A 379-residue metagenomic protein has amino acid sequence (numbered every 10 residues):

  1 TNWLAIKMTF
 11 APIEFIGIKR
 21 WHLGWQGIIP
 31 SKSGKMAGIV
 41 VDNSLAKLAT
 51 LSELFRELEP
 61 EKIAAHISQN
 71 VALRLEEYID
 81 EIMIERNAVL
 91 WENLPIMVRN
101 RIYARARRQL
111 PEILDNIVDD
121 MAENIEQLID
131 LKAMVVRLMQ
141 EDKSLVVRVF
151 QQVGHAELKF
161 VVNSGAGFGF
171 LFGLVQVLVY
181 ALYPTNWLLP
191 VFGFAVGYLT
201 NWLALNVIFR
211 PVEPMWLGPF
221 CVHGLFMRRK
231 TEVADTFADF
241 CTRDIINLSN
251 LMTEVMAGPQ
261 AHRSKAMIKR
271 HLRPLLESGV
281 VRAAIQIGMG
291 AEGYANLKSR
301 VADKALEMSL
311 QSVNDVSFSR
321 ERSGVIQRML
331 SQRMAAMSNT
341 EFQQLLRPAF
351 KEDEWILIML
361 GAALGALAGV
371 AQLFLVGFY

Functional and structural regions predicted by a protein language model:
T1-V153, L188, V196-L345: Large intracellular
A5, A204, I208-F209, L367-Y379: Membrane-helix cytosolic exit motif
Q69-E77, N163-F168, A266-R273, M359-L364 (+1 more regions): Short, charged low-complexity intrinsically disordered segments located at boundaries of structured domains
Q140, S144-P190, A336, T340-V376: Transmembrane alpha-helical segments and their cytosolic interface motifs in multi-pass membrane proteins
G193: Conserved structured catalytic cores and adjacent interaction surfaces of nucleotide-binding/hydrolyzing enzymes
